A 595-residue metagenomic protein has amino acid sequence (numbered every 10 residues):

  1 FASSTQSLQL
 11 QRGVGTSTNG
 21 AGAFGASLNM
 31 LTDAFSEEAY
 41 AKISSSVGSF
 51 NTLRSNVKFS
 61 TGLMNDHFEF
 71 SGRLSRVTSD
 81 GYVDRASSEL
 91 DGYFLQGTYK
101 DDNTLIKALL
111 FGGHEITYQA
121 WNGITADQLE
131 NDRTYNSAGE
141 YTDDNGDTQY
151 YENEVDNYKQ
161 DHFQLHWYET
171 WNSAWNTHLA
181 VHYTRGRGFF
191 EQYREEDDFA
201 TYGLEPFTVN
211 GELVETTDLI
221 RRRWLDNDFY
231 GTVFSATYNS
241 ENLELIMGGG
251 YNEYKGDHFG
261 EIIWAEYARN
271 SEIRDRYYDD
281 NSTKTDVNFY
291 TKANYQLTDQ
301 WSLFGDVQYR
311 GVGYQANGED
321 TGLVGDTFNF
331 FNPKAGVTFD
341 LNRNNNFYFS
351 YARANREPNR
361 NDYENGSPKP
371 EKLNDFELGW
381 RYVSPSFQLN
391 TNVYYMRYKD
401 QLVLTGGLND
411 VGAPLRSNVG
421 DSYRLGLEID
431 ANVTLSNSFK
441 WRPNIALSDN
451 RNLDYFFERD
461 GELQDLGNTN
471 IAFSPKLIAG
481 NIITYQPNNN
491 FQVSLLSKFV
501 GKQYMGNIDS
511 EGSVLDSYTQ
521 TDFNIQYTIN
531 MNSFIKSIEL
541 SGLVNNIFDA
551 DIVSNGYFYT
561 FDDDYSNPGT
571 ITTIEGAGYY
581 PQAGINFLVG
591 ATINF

Functional and structural regions predicted by a protein language model:
F1-R12, L31, S367: Short acidic/polar hinge/loop motifs at secondary-structure boundaries that mediate gating or recognition
Y40, V47-T78, V83-A120, H166-N172: Transmembrane beta-barrel wall of Gram-negative outer-membrane proteins
S79-D80, F473-N532, F548, G556-Y557: C-terminal beta-barrel architecture of Gram-negative outer-membrane proteins
T98, L105-Q164, E191-L219: Acidic/polar loop-and-plug regions of large Gram-negative outer-membrane beta-barrel proteins
D102, N252, Y277-Y398, T434-S436 (+2 more regions): Structural signature of Gram-negative outer-membrane beta-barrels, strongest in the C-terminal barrel of TonB-dependent
T170, A174-H182, D340, N346-A352 (+2 more regions): Membrane-embedded beta-barrel scaffold of Gram-negative outer-membrane proteins
D299, Y395, S417-N507, N594: Gram-negative outer-membrane beta-barrel transporters
K399, W441, D449-R451, F499-Y504 (+1 more regions): C-terminal beta-signal and adjacent terminal beta-strands/loops of Gram-negative outer-membrane beta-barrel proteins
